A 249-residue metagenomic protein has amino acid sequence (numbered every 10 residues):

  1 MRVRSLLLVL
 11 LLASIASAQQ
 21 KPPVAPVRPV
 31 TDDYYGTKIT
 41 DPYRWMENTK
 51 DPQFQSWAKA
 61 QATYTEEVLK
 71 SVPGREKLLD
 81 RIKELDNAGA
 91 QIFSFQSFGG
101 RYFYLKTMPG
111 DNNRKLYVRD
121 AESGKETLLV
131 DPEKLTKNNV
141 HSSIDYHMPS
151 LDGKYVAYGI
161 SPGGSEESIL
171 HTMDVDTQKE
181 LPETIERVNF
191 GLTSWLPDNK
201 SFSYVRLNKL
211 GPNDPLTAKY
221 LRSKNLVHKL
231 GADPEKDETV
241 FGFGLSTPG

Functional and structural regions predicted by a protein language model:
M1-L7: Bacterial N-terminal signal peptides that target proteins for export
L7-L10, S14, A18-G249: Beta-propeller folds
